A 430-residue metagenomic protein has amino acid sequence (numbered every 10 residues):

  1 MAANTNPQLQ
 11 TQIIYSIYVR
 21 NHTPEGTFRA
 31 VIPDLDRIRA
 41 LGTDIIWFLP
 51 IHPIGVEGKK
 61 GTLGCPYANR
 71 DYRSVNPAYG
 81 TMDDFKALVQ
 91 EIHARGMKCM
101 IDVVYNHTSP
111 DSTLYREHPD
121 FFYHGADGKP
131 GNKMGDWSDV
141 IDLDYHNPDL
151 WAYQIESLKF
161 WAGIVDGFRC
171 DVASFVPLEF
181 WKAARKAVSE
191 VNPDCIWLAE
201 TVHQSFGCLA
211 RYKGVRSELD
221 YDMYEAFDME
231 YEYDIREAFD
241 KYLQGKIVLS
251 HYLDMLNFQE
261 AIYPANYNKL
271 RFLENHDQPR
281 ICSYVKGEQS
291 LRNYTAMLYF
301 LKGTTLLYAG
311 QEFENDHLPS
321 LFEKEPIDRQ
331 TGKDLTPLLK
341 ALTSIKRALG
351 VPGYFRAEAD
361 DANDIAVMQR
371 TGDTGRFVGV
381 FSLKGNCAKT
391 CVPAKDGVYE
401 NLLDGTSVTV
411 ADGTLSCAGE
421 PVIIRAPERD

Functional and structural regions predicted by a protein language model:
A2-Y15, V19-D44, P50-A162, A183-N192 (+1 more regions): Substrate-binding/active-site clefts of carbohydrate-active enzymes
Q12-S16, I45, K98-M100, G167-R169 (+3 more regions): Structural preference for beta-strand elements that scaffold enzyme active sites
I17, I38, F48, Y72 (+11 more regions): Conserved, mostly hydrophobic/aromatic
W47-K60, D102-D111, D171-P177, E200-Q204 (+2 more regions): Short, solvent-exposed turn/loop segments enriched in Gly/Ser/Thr/Pro and often Arg
D171-P264, K269, M297, D316-G350 (+3 more regions): Active-site-proximal helices and loops of the catalytic beta/alpha 8
Y267-K333: Aromatic/acidic polysaccharide-binding cleft in carbohydrate-active enzymes
A359-P393: Carbohydrate-binding surface patches
V410-D430: C-terminal beta-strand-rich structural cap/linker in extracellular carbohydrate-active enzymes
